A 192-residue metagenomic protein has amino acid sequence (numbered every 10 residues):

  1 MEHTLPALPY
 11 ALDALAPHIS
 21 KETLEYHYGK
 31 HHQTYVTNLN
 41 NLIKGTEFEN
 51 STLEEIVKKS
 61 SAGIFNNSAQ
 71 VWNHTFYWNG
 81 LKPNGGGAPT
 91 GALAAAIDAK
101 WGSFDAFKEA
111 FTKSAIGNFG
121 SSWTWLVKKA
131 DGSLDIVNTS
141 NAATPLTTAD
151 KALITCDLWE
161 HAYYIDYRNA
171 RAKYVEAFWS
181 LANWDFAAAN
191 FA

Functional and structural regions predicted by a protein language model:
M1-A192: Feature for soluble, non-membrane regions of globular proteins
